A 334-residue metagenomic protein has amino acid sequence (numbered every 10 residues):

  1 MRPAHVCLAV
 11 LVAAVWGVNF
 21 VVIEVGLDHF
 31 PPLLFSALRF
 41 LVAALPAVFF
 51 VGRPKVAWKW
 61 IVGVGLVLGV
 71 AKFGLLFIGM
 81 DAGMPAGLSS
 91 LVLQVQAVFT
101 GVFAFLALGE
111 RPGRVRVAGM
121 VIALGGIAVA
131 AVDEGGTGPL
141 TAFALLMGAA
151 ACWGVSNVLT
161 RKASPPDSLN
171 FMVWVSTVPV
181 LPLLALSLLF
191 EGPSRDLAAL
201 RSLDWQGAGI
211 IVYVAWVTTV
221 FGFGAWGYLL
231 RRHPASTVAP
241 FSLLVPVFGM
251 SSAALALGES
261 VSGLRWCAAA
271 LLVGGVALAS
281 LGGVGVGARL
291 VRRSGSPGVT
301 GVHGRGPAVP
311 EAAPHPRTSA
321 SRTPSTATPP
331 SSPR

Functional and structural regions predicted by a protein language model:
M1-L34, G135-K162, P182-A185, G287-R334: Glycine-/small-residue-enriched transmembrane alpha-helix faces in small-molecule transporters and effluxers
A4, P31-V48, G63, G119-I122 (+5 more regions): Hydrophobic alpha-helical transmembrane segments of multi-pass integral membrane proteins, especially transporters
A14-I23, V48-L93, G101-F103, I122 (+2 more regions): Specific transmembrane alpha-helical segments of multi-pass solute transporters/efflux pumps, especially DMT/EamA
V22-H29, M80-A82, A128-P139, F190-Q206 (+3 more regions): Membrane-interface helix termini and inter-helical loops of multi-pass transporters
G26, F35, G79, L106-L108 (+6 more regions): Hydrophobic/aromatic residues within transmembrane alpha-helices of multi-pass small-molecule transporters
L34-L45, L68, F77-R111, R116 (+2 more regions): Specific alpha-helical transmembrane segments that line the substrate/conduction pathway and gating interfaces
L41, A47, F103, P112-V132 (+4 more regions): Hydrophobic transmembrane alpha-helices of multi-pass small-molecule transport proteins
A44-G52, F77, F105-L106, A128 (+4 more regions): Membrane-embedded alpha-helical segments of multi-pass transporters/permeases
